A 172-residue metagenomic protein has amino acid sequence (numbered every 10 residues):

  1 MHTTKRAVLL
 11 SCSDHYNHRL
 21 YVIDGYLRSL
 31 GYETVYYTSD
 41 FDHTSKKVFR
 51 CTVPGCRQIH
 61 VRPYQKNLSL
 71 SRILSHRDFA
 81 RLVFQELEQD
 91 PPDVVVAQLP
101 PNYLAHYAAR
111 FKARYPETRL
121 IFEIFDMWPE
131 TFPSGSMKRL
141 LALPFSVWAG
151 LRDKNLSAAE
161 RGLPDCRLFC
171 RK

Functional and structural regions predicted by a protein language model:
M1-G55, R161-L163: N-terminal subdomain of nucleotide-sugar transferases
R6, D93-V94, R119, R161: Structural motif
N17, S45, H76-L82, P92-Y115 (+1 more regions): An aromatic- and histidine-rich active-site surface loop
T44-S69, Q89: Conserved nucleotide-sugar phosphate-binding/catalytic loop shared by glycosyltransferases and other
P63-L70, T118-G150: Acceptor-binding helix/loop patch of EC 2.4 sugar-transfer enzymes, predominantly nucleotide-sugar-dependent
A97, P164-D165: Short beta-strand scaffold positions
Y103-H106, R110, R114, W128 (+1 more regions): Membrane-proximal helix-turn-helix segments that form the acceptor-binding/catalytic region of lipid-linked
L168: Carbohydrate-associated surface elements
